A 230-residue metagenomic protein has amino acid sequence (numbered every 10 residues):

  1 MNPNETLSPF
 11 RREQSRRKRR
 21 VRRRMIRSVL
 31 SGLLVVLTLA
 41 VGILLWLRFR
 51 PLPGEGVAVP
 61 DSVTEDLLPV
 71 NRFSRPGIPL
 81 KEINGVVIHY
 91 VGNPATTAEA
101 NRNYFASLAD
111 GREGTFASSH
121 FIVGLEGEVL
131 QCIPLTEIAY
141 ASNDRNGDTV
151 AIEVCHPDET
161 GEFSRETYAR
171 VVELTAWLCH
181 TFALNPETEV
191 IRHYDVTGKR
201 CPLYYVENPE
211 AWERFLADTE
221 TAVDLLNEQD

Functional and structural regions predicted by a protein language model:
N2-S142: N-terminal catalytic cores of peptidoglycan-degrading enzymes
P3, E153-C155: Active-site ExK catalytic segment of metal-dependent nucleases
S28, W46-T64, D158-D230: Basic/polar, cationic surfaces and motifs that engage anionic cell-wall and phosphate/carboxylate ligands
V87, I122, A151-E153, I191: Soluble periplasmic/extracytoplasmic beta-strand elements of cell-envelope proteins
V91, C155-P157: Short strand-loop junctions, especially beta-strand C-caps/beta-turns that link beta-sheets to coils or alpha-helices
N143-I152: Short coil-to-beta-strand
